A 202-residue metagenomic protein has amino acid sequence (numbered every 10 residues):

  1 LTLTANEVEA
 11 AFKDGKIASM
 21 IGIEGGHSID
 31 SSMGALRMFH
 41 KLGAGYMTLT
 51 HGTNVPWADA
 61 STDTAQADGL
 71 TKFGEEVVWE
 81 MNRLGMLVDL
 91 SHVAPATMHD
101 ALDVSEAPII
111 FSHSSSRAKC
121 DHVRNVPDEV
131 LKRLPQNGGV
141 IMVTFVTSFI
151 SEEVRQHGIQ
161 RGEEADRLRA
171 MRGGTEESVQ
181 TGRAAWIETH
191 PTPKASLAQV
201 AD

Functional and structural regions predicted by a protein language model:
L1-D202: Extended, charged catalytic domains and RNA/DNA-binding interfaces, predominantly in divalent-metal-using enzymes
